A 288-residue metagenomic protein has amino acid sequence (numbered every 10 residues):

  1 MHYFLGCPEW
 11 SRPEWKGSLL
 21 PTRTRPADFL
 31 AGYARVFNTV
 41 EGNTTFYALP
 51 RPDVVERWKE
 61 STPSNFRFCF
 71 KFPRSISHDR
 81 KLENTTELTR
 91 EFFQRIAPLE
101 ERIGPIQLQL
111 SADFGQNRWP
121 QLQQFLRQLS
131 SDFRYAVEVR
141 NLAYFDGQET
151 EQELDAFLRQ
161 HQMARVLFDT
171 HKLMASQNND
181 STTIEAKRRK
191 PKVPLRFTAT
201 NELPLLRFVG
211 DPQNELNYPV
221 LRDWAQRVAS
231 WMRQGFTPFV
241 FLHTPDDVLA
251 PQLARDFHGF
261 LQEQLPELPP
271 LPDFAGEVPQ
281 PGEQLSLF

Functional and structural regions predicted by a protein language model:
M1-F288: Residues lining hydrophobic/aromatic ligand-binding pockets adjacent to catalytic sites
